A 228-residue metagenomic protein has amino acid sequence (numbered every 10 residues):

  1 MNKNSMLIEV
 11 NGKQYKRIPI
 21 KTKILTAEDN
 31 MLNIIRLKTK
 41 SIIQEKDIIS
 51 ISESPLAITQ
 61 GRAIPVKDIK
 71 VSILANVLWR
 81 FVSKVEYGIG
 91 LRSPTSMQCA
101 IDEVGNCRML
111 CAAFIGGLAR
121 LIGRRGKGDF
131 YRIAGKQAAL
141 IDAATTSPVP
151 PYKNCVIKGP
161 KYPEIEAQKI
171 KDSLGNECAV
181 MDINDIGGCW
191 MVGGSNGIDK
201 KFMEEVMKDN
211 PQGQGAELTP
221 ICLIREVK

Functional and structural regions predicted by a protein language model:
M1-K228: N-terminal and secondary-structure boundary signal
